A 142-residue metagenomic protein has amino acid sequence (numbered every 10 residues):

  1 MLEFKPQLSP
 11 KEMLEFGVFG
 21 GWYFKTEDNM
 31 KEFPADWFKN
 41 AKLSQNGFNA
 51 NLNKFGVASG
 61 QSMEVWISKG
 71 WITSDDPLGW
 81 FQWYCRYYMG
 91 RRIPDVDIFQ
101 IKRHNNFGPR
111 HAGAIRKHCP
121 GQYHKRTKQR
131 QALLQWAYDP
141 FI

Functional and structural regions predicted by a protein language model:
M1-D75, G79, R91, R110-A132: Compositionally biased, intrinsically disordered low-complexity regions enriched for acidic
Y87-A112: Short linear, low-complexity motifs centered on an aromatic residue
A132-F141: Charge-patterned, phosphorylation-rich low-complexity C-terminal interaction regions of large eukaryotic proteins
